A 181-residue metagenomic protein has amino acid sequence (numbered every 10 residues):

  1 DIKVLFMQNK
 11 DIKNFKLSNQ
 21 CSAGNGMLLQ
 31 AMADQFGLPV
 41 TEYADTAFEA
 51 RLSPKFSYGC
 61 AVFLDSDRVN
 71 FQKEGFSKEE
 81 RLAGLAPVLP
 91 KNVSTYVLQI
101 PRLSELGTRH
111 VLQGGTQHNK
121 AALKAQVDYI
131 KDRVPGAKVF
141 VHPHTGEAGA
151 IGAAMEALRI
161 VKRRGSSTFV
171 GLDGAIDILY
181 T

Functional and structural regions predicted by a protein language model:
D1-Q8, L52: Gly/Thr-rich phosphate-binding beta-strand-loop-beta motif of the actin/hexokinase/Hsp70
K3, K10, E156-T181: Acidic, glycine/GT-rich loop-and beta-edge segments that sit at the periphery of enzyme/chaperone cores
I12-S18, T108, D132-H142: Short beta-alpha connecting loops at secondary-structure transitions that line or flank enzyme active sites
K13-L52, M155-R159: Glycine-rich phosphate-binding loop plus the immediately following alpha-helix
P39-Q72: Conserved ATP-utilizing enzyme core subdomain
V40-T46, Y96-T108, A137-F140, R164-V170: Flexible, glycine/charged-enriched surface loops at secondary-structure junctions
D67-Y96: Adenine-nucleotide phosphate-binding core of ATP-dependent small-molecule kinases
V88, P101-Y129, H144-G149: Glycine-rich phosphate-binding loops at beta-strand->alpha-helix junctions
